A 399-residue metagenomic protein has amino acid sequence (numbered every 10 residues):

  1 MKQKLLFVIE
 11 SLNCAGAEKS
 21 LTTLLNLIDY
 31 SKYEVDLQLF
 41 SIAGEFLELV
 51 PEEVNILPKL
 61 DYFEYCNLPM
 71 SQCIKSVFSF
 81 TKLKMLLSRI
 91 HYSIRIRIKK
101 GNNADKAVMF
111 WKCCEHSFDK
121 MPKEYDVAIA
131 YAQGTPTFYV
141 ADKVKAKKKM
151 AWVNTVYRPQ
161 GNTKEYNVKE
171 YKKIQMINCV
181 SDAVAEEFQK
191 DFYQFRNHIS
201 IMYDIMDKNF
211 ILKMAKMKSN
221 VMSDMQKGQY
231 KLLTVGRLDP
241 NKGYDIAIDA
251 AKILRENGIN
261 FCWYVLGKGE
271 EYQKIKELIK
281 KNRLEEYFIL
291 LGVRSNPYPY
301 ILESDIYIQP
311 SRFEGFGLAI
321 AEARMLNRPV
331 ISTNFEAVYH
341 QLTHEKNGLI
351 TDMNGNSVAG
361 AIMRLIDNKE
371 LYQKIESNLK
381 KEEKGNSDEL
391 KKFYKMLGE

Functional and structural regions predicted by a protein language model:
E18-T23, Y230-I253, E270-K276: A conserved mid-protein helix/loop that constitutes part of the nucleotide-sugar donor-binding site
K148-N154, R158, K173-A215: Donor nucleotide-sugar binding/catalytic pocket of nucleotide-sugar-dependent glycosyltransferases
R255, K280, S357, R364 (+1 more regions): A short, well-ordered alpha-helix in the C-terminal region of glycosyltransferases
V293, R312: Aromatic "clamp/platform" in nucleotide-sugar-dependent glycosyltransferases that forms part of the donor/acceptor
Y307-I308: A short hydrophobic beta-strand element within the catalytic core of glycosyltransferases that build diverse glycans
A321-E322, F335-E345, L349-I350: Short acidic/histidine- and often glycine-rich active-site loop of Leloir-type glycosyltransferases that engages
P329-S332: Short hydrophobic beta-strand element within catalytic cores of glycosyltransferases and related nucleotide-activated
H344-E345, L349-G355, R364-K369: Conserved acidic donor-binding segment of nucleotide-sugar-dependent glycosyltransferases
